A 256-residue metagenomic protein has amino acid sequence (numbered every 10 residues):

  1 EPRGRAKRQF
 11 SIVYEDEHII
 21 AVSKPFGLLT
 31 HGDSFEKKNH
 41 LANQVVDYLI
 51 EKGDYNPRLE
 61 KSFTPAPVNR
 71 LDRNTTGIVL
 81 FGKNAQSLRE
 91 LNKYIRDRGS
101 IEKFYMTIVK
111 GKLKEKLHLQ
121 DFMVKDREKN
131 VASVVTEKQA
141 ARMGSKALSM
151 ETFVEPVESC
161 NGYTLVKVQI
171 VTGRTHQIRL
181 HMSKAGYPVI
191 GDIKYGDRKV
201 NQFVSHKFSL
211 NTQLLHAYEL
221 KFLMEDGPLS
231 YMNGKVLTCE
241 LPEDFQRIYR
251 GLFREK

Functional and structural regions predicted by a protein language model:
E1-K256: RNA pseudouridine synthases
